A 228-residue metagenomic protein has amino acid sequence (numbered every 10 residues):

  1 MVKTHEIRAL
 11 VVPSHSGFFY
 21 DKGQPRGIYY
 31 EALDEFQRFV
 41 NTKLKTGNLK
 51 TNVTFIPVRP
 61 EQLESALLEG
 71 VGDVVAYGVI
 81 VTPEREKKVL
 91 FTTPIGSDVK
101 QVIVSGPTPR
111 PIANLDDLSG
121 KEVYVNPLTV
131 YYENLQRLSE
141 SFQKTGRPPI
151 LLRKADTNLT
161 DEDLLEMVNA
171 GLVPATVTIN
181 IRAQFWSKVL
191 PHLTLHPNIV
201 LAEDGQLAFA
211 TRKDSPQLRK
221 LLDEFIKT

Functional and structural regions predicted by a protein language model:
M1, G27-F39, G106-Y131, T176 (+2 more regions): Extended ligand-binding regions for polar small-molecule ligands
M1-K3, L67-G70, P94-D98, D117 (+2 more regions): Extracellular/periplasmic catalytic domains that process cell-envelope and extracellular macromolecules
M1-K87, K154-N158, L222: Extracytoplasmic small-molecule ligand-binding "clamshell" domains of the periplasmic binding protein/Venus flytrap
E6-P13, V89-A113, F209-K213: Hydrophobic/proline-rich hinge and linker segments of small-molecule sensing/allosteric domains, predominantly
V11-H15, P57-R59, I95, P107 (+3 more regions): A mature extracytoplasmic/lumenal domain signature
R26-I28, T92-T93, L193: Glycine-rich, phosphate-binding/catalytic loops in enzymes
E61-Q62, L68, D73-K88, N134-Q143 (+1 more regions): A ligand-binding cleft/hinge motif common to bilobed small-molecule-binding domains
G106-S187: Pocket-lining segment of extracytoplasmic ligand-binding domains
